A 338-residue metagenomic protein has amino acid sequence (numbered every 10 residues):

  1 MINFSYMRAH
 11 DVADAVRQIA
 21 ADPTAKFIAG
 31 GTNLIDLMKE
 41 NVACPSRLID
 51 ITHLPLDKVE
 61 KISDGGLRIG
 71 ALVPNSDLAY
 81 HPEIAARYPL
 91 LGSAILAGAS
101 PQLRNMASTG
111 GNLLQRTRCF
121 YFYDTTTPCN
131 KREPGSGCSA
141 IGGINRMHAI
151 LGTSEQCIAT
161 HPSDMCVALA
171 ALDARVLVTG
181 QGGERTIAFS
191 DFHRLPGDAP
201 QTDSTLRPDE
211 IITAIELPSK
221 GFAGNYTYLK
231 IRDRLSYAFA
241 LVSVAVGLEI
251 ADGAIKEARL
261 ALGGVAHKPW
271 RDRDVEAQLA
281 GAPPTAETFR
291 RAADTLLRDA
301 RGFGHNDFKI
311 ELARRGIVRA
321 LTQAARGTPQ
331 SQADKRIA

Functional and structural regions predicted by a protein language model:
M1-A338: C-terminal structural segment of proteins
